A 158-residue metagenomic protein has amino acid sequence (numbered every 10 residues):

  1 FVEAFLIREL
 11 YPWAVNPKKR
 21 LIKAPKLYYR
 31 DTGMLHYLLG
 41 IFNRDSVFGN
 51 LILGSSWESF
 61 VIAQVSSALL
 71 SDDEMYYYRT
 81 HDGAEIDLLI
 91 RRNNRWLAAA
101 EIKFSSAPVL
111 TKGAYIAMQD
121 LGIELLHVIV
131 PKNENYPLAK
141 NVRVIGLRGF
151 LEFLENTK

Functional and structural regions predicted by a protein language model:
F1-W96: Accessory nucleic acid-recognition modules appended to NTPase machines
L39-I41, K112, A139, N156-T157: Short conserved micro-motifs at the rims of enzyme active sites and ligand-binding pockets
E74, L125, N141-R143: Conserved beta-strand segments of alpha/beta enzyme cores
L97-A98, L125: Structural motif
A98-S106: Active-site ExK catalytic segment of metal-dependent nucleases
S106-A114: Active-site-adjacent loop/helix micro-motif of nuclease/hydrolase catalytic cores
G122-V130: Short, hydrophobic beta-strand segments that form beta-sheet elements in well-ordered domains
K132-K158: Domain-level recognition of nuclease-like catalytic cores that cleave nucleotide substrates
